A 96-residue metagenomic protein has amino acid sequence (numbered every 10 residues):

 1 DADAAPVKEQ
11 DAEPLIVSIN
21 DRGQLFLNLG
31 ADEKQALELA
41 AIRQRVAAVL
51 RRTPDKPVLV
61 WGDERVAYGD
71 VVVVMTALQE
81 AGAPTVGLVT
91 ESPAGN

Functional and structural regions predicted by a protein language model:
D1-K34, Q79, T85-N96: Extracytoplasmic juxtamembrane/flexible linker immediately downstream of a transmembrane helix or signal peptide
D11-E13, R45, P54: Residue-level preference for short coil/turn positions at secondary-structure junctions
L37, G69, N96: Residues that form or flank phosphate/diphosphate-binding pockets in enzymes that use nucleotide phosphates
L37-R52: Periplasmic peptidoglycan-binding/anchoring modules of Gram-negative envelope and division proteins
Q44-A48, P57-L59, A83, G87-S92: A structural preference for long, well-packed, hydrophobic secondary-structure segments
D55-V66: Short, glycine-/small-residue-enriched flexible loop/hinge segments at domain edges that mediate gating
E64-T90: Amphipathic alpha-helical interaction surfaces in cytosolic regulatory modules
